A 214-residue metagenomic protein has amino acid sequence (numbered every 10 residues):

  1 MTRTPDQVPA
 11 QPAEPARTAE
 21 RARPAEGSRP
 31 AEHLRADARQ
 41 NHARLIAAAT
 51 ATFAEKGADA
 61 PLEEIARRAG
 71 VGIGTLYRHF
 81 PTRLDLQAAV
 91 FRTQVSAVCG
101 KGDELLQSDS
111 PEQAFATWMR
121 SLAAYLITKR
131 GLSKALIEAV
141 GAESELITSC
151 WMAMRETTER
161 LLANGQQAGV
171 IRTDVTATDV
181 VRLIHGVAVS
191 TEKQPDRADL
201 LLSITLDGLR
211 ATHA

Functional and structural regions predicted by a protein language model:
M1-D59, E63-R68, D85: Basic, helix-initiating cap at the start of DNA-binding domains
T2-P9, D103, E112-A214: An extended, acidic
Q40, R44-A51, E55, R68 (+5 more regions): Alpha-helical structural segments
A43, E63, G74, L84 (+2 more regions): Residues in well-ordered alpha-helical elements
G57-A58, R78, R172: Helix-turn-helix/winged-helix DNA-binding modules
G70-F80: Short hydrophobic/aromatic patch on the recognition helix
P81, D109, V175: Short beta-to-alpha loop/turn elements within the nucleotide-binding domains of ABC transporters
